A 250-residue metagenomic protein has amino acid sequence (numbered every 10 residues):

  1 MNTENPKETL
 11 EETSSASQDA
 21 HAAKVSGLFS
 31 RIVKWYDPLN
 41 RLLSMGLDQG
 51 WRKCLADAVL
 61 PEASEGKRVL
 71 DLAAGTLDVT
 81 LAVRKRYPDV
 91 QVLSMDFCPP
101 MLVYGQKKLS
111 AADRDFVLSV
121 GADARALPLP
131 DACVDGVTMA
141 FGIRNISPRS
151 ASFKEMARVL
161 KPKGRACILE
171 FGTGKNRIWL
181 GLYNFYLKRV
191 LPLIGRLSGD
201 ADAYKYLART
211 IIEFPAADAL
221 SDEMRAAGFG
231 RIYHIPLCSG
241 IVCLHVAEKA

Functional and structural regions predicted by a protein language model:
M1-D37: N-terminal, positively charged/glycine-rich alpha-helical extensions of SAM-dependent methyltransferases
M45-K67, A82: Conserved alpha-helix/loop element of class I SAM-dependent methyltransferases that forms part of the SAM/SAH-binding
R68-A126: Class I SAM-dependent methyltransferase SAM/SAH-binding core
R125-G136: A short acidic, Gly/Pro-enriched loop at the edge of an enzyme's catalytic core that lines a small-molecule cofactor
D135-R149, G172: A short SAM/SAH-binding and catalytic strip from SAM-dependent methyltransferases
S150-R165: A short glycine-rich, Lys/Arg-flanked "PGG" loop and its adjoining helix->strand segment in the class I
L169-E223, A227, Y233: C-terminal alpha-helical "lid/dimerization" subdomain adjacent to the S-adenosyl-L-methionine
G228-G230, P236-A250: Core SAM-dependent methyltransferase catalytic element
